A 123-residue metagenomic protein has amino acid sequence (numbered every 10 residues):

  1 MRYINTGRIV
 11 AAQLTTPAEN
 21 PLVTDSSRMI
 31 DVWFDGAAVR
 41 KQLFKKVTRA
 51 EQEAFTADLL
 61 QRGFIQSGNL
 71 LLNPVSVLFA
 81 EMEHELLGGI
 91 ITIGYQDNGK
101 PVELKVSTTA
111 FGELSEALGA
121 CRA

Functional and structural regions predicted by a protein language model:
M1-I4: Short, intrinsically disordered N-terminal pre-domain segments
T6-L70, V75-A123: Acidic, Ser/Thr- and proline-rich intrinsically disordered linker/docking segments of eukaryotic scaffolds
